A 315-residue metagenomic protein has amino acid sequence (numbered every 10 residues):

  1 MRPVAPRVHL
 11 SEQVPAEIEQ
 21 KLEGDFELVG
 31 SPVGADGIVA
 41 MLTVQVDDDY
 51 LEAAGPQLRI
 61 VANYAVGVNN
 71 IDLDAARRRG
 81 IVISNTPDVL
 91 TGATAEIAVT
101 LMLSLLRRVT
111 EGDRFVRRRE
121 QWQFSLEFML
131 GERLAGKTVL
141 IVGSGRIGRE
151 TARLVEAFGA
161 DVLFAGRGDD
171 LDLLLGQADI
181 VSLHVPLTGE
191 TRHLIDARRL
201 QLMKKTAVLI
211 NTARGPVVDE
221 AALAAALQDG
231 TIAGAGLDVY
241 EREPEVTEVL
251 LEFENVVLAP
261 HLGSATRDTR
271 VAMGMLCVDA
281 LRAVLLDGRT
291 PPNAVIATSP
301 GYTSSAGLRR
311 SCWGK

Functional and structural regions predicted by a protein language model:
M1-T86, L174-G176, D196: An N-terminal-biased, well-structured beta-alpha scaffold segment characteristic of Rossmann-like dinucleotide-binding
P6, G24, E127-K205, C312-G314: Rossmann-like dinucleotide/phosphate-binding beta-alpha-beta segment
L22-V29, A40-T43, R118-E127, L163-G168 (+4 more regions): Short gly/ser/thr-rich secondary-structure transition/capping motifs
P32-G34, Y64-V68, D88-T91, R167-D170 (+2 more regions): Short, acidic/turn-prone active-site loops that include or flank metal/cofactor- and phosphate-binding residues
G34, V46-D49, D161, R167-V249: Rossmann-like adenosine-cofactor binding region
S84, T206-K315: Rossmann-like dinucleotide-binding domain for NAD(H)/NADP(H)
P87-T138, R153, G288-N293: Phosphate-binding beta-alpha-beta segment of Rossmann-like dinucleotide-binding domains, i.e., the NAD(P)
